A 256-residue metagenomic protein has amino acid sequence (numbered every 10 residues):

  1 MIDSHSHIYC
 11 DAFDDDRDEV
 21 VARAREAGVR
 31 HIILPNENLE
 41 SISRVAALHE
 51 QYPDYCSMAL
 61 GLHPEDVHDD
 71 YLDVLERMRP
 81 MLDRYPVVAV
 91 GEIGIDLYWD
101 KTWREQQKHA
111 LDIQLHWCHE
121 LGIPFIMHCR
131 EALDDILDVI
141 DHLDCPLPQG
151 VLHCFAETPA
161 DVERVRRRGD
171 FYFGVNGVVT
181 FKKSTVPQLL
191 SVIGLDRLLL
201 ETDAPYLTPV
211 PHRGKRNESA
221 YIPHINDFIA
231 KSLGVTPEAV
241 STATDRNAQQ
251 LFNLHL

Functional and structural regions predicted by a protein language model:
M1-L256: Mid-domain alpha/beta scaffold segments of enzyme catalytic cores
